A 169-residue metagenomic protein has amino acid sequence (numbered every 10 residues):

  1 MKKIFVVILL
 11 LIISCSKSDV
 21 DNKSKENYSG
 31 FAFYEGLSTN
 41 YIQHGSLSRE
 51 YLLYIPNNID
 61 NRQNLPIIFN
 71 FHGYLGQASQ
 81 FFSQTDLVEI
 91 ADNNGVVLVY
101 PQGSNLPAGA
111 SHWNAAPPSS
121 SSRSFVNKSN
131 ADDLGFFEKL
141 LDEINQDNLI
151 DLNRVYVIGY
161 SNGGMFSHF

Functional and structural regions predicted by a protein language model:
I4-I13: Sec-dependent N-terminal signal peptides
C15-I67, S79-Q80, T85, I90-N93 (+2 more regions): A domain-start/cap signature at the N-terminus of enzymes
N58-I59, Y74-G76, G103-L106: Acidic glycine-/aspartate-rich tracts in secreted/extracellular proteins
N70-G73, Y100: Structural cue for short, hydrophobic secondary-structure segments
G73-G76, D86, D92-G95, D142-L149: Sec-exported extracytoplasmic/periplasmic mature domains
G95-Q102: A fold-wide structural signal in alpha/beta-hydrolase
Q102-D132: Cap/lid segment of the alpha/beta-hydrolase catalytic domain
S121-N148, H168-F169: Alpha/beta-hydrolase active-site loop
